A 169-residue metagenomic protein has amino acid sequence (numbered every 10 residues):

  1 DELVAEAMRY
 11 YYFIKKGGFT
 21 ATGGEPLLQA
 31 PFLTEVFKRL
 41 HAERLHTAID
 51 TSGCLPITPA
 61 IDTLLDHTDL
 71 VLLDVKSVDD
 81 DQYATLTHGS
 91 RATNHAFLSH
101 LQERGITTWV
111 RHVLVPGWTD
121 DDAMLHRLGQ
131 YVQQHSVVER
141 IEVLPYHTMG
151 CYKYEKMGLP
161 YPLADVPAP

Functional and structural regions predicted by a protein language model:
D1: Cys/His-rich short segments
V4-M149, E155: Conserved AdoMet/S-adenosylmethionine-binding subsite of the radical SAM
Q134, V166-P169: Short, intrinsically disordered, charge-balanced linker/junction segments flanking boundaries in proteins
E155-A164: Short glycine/proline- and charge-enriched loop/turn segments that cap or connect secondary-structure elements
